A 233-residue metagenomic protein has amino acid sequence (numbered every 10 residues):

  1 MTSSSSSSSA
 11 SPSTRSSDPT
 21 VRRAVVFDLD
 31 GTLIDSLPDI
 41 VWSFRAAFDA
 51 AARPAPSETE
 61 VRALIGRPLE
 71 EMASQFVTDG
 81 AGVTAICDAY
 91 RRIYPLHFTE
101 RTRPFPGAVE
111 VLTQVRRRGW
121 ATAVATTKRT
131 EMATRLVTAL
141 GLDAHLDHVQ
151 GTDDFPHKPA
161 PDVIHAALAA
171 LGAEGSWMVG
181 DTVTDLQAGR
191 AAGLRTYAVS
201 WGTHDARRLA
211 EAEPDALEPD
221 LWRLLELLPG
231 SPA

Functional and structural regions predicted by a protein language model:
M1-F27, A233: Non-catalytic pre-domain segments flanking phosphatase-related domains
S16-A63, V77: Active-site neighborhood of HAD-like aspartate-dependent phosphohydrolases
V21, L96-V124, T130-T134, P161: Short, acidic loop-to-helix structural element flanking the phosphoryl-transfer center in phosphate-processing enzymes
A47-F48, R67-A81, L136, A167-A170: Helix-loop "lid/cap" segments that line or gate small-molecule binding pockets
S74-E110: Metal-dependent phosphoesterase signature
E100-R103, R129-V179, V183-A192, A206-A210: Substrate-recognition "cap/lid" segment bordering the active-site pocket of phosphatases
A216-D220: Short acidic-hydrophobic, aromatic-tinged amphipathic segments that line or gate anion-handling sites
